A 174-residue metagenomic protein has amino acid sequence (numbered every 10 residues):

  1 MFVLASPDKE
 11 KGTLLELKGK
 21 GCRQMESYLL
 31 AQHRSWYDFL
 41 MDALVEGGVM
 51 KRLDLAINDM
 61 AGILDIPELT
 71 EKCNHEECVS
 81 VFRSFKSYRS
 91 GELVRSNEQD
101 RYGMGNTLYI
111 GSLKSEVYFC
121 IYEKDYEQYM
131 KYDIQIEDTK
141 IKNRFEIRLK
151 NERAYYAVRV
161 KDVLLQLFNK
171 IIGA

Functional and structural regions predicted by a protein language model:
M1-A174: Structured, helix-rich domain cores that form ligand/interaction pockets
